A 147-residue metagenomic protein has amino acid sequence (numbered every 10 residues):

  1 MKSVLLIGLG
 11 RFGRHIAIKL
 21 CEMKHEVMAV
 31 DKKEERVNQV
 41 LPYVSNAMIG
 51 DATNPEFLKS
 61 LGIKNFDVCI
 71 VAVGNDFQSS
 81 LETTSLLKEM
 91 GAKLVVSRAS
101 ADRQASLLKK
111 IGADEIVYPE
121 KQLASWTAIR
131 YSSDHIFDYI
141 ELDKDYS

Functional and structural regions predicted by a protein language model:
M1-S147: Cytosolic regulatory regions of ion transport systems
